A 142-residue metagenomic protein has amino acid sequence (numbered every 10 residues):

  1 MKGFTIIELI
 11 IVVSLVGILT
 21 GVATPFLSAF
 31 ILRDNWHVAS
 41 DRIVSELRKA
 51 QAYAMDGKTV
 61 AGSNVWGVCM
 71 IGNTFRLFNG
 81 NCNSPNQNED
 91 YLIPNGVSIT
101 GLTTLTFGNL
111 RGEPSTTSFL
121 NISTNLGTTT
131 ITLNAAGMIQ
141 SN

Functional and structural regions predicted by a protein language model:
M1-L27: N-terminal single-pass transmembrane signal-anchor helix
I18-N142: N-terminal helix-rich module
